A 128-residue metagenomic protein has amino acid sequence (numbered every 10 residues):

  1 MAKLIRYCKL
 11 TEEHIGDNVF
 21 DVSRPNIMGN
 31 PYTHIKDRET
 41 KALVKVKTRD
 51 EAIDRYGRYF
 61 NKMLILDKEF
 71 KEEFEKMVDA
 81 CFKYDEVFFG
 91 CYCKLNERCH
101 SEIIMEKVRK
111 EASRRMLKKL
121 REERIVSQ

Functional and structural regions predicted by a protein language model:
M1-S127: Catalytic phosphate/metal-binding cores of nucleic-acid and nucleotide-processing enzymes, i.e., regions that mediate
